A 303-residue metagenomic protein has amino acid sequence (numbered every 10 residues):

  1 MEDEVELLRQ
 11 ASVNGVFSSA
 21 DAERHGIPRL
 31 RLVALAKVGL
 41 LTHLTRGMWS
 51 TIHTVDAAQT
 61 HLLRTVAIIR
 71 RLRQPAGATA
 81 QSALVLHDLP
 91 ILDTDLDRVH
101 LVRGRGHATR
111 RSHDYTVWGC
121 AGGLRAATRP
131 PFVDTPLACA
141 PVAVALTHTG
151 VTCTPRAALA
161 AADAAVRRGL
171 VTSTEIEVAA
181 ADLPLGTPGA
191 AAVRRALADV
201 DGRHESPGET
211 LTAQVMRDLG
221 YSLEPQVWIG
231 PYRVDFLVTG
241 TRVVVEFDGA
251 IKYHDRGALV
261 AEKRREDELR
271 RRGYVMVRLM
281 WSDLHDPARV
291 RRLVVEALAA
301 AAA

Functional and structural regions predicted by a protein language model:
M1-D3, I27, V166-A303: Surface segments flanking catalytic/ligand-binding clefts of nucleic-acid enzymes
M1-L185, G189, A299-A303: Short gly/ser-rich loop at a beta-strand->alpha-helix junction or flexible surface loop bordering the NTP-binding
